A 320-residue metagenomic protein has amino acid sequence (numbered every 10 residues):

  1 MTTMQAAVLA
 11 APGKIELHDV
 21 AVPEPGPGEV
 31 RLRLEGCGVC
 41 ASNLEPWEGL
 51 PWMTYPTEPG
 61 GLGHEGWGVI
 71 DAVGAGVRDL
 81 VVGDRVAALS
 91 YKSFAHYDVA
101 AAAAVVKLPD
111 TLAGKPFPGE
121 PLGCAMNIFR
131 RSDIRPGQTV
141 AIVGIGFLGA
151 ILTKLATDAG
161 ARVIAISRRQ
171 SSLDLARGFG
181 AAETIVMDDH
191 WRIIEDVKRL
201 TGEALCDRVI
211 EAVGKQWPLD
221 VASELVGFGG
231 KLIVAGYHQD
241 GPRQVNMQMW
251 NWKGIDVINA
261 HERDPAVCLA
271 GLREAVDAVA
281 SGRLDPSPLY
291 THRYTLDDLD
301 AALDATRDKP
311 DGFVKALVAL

Functional and structural regions predicted by a protein language model:
T2, E203, I233, Y237 (+2 more regions): C-terminal capping/lid region of NAD(P)-dependent oxidoreductase domains
A21-G38, L50-K92, P109-T111: Glycine-rich beta-strand-centered segment in the early N-terminal region that forms part of a ligand/cofactor-binding
A72, V86-V143: NAD(P)H dinucleotide-binding glycine-rich loop of Rossmann-like/cofactor-binding domains, especially the beta1-alpha1
R85, T139, R208, G230-L232 (+1 more regions): Short glycine-centered segments of the SAM/dcSAM-binding site in methyltransferase folds
T139-I142, T157-L219: Adenosine-nucleotide cofactor-binding segment
G149-A150: N-terminal Rossmann-fold NAD(P) dinucleotide-binding loop
I194-R199, G241-T291, A301: C-terminal substrate-binding/catalytic core of Rossmann-like NAD(P)-dependent dehydrogenases/reductases
V226-G227: Helix-to-beta-strand junctions that scaffold the AdoMet/dcAdoMet cofactor pocket in Class I SAM-dependent enzymes
